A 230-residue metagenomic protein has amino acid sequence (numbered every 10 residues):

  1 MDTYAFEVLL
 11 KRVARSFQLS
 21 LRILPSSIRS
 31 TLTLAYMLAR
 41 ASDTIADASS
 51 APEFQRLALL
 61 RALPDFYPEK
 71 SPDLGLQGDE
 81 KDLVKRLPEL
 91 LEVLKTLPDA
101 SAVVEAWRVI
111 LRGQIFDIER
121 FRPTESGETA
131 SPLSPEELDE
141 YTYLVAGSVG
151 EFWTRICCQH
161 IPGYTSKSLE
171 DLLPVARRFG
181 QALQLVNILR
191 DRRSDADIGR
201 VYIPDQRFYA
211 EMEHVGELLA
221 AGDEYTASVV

Functional and structural regions predicted by a protein language model:
M1-V230: Acidic catalytic motifs of isoprenoid enzymes
